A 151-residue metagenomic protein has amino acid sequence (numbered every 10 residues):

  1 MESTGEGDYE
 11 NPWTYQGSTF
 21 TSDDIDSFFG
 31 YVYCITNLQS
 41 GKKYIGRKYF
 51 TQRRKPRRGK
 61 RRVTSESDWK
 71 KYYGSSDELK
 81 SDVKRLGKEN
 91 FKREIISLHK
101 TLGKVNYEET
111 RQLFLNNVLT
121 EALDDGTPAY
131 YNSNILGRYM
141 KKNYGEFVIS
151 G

Functional and structural regions predicted by a protein language model:
E2-G151: Structure-specific nucleic-acid interaction/processing domains
